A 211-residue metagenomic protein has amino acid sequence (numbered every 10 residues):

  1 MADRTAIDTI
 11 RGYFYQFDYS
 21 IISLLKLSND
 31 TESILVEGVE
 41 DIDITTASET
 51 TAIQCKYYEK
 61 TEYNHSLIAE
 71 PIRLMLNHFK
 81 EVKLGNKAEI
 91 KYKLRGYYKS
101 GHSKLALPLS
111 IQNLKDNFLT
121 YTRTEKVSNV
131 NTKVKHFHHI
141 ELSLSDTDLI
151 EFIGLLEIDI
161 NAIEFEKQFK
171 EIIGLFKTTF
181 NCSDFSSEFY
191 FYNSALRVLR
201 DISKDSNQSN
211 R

Functional and structural regions predicted by a protein language model:
M1-I7, Y58-R211: Acidic metal-coordinating catalytic centers involved in nucleic-acid phosphodiester chemistry
T5-I10, F14-K80: Catalytic centers of nucleases
